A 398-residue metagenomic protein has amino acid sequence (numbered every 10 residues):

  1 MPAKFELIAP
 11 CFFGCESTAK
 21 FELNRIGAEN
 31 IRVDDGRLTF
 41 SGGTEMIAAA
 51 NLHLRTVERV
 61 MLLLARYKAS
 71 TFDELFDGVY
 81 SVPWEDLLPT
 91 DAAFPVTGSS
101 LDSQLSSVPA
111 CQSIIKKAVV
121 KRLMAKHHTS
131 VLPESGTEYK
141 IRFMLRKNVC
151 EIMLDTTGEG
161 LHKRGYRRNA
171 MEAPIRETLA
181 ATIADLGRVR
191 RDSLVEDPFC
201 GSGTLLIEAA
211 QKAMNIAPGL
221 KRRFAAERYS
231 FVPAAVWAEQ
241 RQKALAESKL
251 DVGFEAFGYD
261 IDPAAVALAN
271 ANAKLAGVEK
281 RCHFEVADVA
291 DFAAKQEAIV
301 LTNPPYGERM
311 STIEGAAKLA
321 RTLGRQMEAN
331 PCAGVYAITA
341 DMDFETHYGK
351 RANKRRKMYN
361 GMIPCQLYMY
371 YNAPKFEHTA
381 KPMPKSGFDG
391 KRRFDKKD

Functional and structural regions predicted by a protein language model:
P2-T137, K396-D398: Non-catalytic nucleic-acid substrate-recognition regions in nucleic-acid-modifying enzymes
E45-L52, E159-H162, F376-H378: Short, charged/polar, Gly/Pro-enriched secondary-structure boundary elements
L101-Q104, G160, P305-R309: A short, flexible beta-alpha/helix-coil linker loop
I141-T157, Y368: C-terminal edge-of-domain segments
I152-L186: SAM-dependent Rossmann-like transferase core, predominantly class I methyltransferases with a strong bias toward
I175-A293, E308-R309, I313-A317: Conserved S-adenosyl-L-methionine
D288-K397: C-terminal catalytic and target-recognition region of SAM-dependent MTase-like enzymes, primarily methyltransferases
